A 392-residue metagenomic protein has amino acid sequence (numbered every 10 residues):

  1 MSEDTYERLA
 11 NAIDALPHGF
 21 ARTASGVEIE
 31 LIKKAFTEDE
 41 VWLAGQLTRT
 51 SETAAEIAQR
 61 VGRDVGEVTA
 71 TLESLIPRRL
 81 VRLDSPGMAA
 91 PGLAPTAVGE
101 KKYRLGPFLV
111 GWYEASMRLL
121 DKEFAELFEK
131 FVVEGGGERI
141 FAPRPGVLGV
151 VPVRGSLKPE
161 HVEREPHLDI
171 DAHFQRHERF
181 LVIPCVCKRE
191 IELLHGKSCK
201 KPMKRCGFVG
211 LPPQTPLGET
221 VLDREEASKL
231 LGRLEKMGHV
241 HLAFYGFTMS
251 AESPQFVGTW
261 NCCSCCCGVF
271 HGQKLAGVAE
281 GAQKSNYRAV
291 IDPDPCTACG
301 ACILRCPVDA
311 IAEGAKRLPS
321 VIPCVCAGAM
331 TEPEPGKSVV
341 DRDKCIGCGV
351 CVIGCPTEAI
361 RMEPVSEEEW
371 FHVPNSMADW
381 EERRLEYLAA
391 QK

Functional and structural regions predicted by a protein language model:
M1-I29: Long, low-complexity, charged/polar intrinsically disordered regions in eukaryotic proteins
T50-V61: Short acidic, hydrophobic short linear motifs in intrinsically disordered regions
V61-P77: Short amphipathic alpha-helical interaction segments
I76-P95, I311-A312, I360-R361: A short, conserved structural fragment
A90-G137: Short, amphipathic alpha-helical interaction segments positioned at domain boundaries
G136-R288, S320-G328: Catalytic cores of enzyme domains
Q255-C267, V290-D309, C324, V339-E358: Cysteine-centered iron-sulfur cluster-binding motifs in ferredoxin-type domains/subunits of redox enzymes
R317-K392: Flanking helices and flexible, charged tails adjoining ferredoxin-like Fe-S electron-transfer domains in multi-subunit
